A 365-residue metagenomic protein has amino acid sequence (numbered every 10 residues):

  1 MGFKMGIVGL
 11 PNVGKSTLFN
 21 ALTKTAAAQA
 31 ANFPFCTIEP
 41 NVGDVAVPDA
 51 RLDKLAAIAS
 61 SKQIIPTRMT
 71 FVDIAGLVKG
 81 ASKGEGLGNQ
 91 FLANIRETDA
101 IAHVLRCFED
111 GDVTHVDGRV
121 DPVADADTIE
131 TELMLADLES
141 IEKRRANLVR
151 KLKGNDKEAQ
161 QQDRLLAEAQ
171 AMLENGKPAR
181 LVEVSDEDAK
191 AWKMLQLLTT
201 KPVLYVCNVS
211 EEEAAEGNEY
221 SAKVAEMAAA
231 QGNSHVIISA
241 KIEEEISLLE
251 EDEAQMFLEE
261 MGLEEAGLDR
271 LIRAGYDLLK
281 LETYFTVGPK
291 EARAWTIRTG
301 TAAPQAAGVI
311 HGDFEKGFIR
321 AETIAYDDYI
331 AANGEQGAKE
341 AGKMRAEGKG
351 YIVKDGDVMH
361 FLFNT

Functional and structural regions predicted by a protein language model:
M1-D112, E142: Conserved G1/Walker A P-loop phosphate-binding module
G2-V8, V13, F19, N147-K354 (+1 more regions): C-terminal-of-GTPase-core extension/linker across diverse P-loop GTPases
G6, F35, P40-G43, A50-L52 (+16 more regions): Short capping/connector residues at structural and topological boundaries
G14-N20, P48-S60, G88-D112, D125-L133 (+4 more regions): Phosphate-binding glycine-rich loops and adjacent basic patches that engage nucleotide phosphates, nucleic-acid
L22, G84-L87, V116-R119, N218-A222 (+1 more regions): Short, glycine/charged-enriched secondary-structure capping and boundary segments
A26-P34, N41-G43, R51-K54, K83 (+10 more regions): Glycine-rich, flexible loop/turn motifs
F35, D49-L52, I65-F71, E85-D99 (+9 more regions): Amphipathic alpha-helical transducer elements in NTP-driven molecular machines
G43-P48, A75-E85, R96-E158, M172-S185 (+1 more regions): Conserved Switch II/interswitch segment of TRAFAC-class P-loop GTPases
